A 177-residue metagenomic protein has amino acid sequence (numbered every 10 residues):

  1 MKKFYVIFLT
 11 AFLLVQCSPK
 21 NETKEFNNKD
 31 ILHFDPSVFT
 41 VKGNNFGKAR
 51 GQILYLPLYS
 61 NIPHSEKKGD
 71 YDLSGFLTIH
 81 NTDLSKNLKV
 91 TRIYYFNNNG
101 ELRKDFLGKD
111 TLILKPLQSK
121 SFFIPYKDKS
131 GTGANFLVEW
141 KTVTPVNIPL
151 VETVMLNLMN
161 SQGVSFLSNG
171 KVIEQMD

Functional and structural regions predicted by a protein language model:
K2-F8: Sec-dependent signal peptide recognition, specifically the positively charged N-region followed immediately by
L13-Q16: C-terminal motif of bacterial Sec signal peptides marking the signal peptidase cleavage site
S18-N21: Bacterial signal peptide processing site
F26-I31, D128-D177: Terminal connector regions
F26-K48: Post-signal peptide N-terminal segment of mature Sec-exported envelope proteins
S65, I79-K86: Asparagine-centered strand-capping/turn motif at beta-strand->loop junctions
D70-F76: Short, solvent-exposed loop/turn segments enriched in Ser/Thr/Gly
N98, L102-A134: Intrinsically disordered, low-complexity Pro/Gly/Ser/Thr-rich segments with frequent PxxP/GP/PP motifs and embedded
